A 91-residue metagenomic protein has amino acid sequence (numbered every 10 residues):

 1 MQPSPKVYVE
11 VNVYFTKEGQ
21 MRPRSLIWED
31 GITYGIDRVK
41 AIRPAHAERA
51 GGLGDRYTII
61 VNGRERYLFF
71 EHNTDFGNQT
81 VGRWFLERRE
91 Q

Functional and structural regions predicted by a protein language model:
M1-Q91: Cysteine-centric segments in proteins
